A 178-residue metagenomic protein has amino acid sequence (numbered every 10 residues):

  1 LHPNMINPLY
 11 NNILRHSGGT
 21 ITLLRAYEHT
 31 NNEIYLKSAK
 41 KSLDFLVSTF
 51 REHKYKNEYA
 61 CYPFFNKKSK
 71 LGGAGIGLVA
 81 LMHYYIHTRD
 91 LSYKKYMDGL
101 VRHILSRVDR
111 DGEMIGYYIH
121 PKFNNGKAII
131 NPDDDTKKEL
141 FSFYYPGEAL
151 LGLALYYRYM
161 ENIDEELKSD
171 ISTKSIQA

Functional and structural regions predicted by a protein language model:
L1, L36-N57, K94-I115, N162 (+1 more regions): Long, well-ordered core segments of solenoidal/helical folds
L1-N12, K56-V79, I115-E148: Carbohydrate-binding/catalytic loop surfaces
N7, L14-H16, T20-C61, F65-K68: Post-signal peptide N-terminal segment of secreted/secretory-pathway proteins
Y10, Y27, Y35, Y55 (+6 more regions): Sequence-level detector for tyrosine residue identity
N11-L14, G18, I34-S38, S69-G72 (+5 more regions): Residues within HEAT/ARM-like alpha-solenoid scaffolds
S17-E33, I76-L91, E148-E165: Well-ordered alpha-helical scaffold segments within catalytic/enzyme domains
R25, F45-S48, E52, H83-I86 (+3 more regions): Positions within ordered alpha-helical repeat solenoids
M97-E148, G152-Y156, D170-A178: Active-site cradle of extracellular carbohydrate-active enzymes
